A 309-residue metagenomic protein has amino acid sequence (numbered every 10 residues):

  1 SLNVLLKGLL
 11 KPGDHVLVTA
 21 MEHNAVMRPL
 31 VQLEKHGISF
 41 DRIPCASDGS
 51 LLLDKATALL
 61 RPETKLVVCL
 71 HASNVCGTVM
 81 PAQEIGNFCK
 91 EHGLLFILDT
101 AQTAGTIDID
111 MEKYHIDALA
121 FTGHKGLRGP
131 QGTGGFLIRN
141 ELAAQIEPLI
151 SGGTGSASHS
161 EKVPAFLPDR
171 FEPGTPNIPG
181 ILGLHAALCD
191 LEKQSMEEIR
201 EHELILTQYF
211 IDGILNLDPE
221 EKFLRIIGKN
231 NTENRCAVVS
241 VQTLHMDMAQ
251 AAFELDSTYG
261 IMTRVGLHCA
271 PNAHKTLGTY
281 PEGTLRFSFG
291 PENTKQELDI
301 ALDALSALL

Functional and structural regions predicted by a protein language model:
S1-L309: Pyridoxal 5′-phosphate
